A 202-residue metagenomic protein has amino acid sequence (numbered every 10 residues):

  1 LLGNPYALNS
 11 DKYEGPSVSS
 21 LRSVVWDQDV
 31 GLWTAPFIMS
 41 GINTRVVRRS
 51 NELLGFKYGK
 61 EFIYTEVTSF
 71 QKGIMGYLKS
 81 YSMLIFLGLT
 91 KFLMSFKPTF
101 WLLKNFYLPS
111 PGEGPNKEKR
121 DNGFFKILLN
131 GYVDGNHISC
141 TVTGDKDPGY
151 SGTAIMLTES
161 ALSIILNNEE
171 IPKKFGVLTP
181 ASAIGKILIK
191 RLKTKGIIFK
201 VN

Functional and structural regions predicted by a protein language model:
L1-N202: C-terminal catalytic/substrate-binding lobe primarily of soluble NAD(P)-dependent oxidoreductases
